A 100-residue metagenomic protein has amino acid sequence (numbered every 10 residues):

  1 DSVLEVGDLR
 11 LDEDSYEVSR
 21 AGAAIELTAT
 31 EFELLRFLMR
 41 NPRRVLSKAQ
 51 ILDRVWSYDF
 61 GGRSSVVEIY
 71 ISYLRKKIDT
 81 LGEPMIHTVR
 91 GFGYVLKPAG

Functional and structural regions predicted by a protein language model:
D1-E5: Basic, amphipathic DNA-recognition helix from helix-turn-helix-like DNA-binding domains
L9: Hydrophobic adenine-recognition pocket in adenosine-nucleotide-binding enzymes
S15-A29, E33-E83, H87-T88, F92: Positively charged, aromatic-enriched patches within helix-turn-helix-type DNA-binding elements, predominantly
K97-G100: Intrinsically disordered, low-complexity protein-interaction/activation regions
